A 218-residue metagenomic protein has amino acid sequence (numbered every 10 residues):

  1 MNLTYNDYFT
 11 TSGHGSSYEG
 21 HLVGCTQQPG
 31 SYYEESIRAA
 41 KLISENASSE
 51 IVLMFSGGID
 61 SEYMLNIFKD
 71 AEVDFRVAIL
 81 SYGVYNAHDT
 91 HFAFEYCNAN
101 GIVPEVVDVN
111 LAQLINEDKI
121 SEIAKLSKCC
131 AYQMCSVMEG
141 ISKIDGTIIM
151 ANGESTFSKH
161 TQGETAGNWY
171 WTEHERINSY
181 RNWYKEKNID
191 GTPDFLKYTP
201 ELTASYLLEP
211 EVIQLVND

Functional and structural regions predicted by a protein language model:
M1-I51, I67, E72-G83, A87-D218: Nucleotide-activated chemistry modules centered on ATP-dependent adenylation/adenylyltransferase
V52-S56: Class I SAM-dependent methyltransferase core
D60-S61: Catalytic nucleophile loop
